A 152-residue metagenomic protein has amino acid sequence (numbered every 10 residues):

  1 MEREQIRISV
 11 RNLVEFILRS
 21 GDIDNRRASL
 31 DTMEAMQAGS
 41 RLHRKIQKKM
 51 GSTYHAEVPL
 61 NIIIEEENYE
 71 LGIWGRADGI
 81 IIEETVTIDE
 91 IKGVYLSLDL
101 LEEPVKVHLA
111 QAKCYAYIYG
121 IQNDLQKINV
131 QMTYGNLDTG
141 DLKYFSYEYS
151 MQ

Functional and structural regions predicted by a protein language model:
M1-T85, A110: Metal-dependent nuclease catalytic cores that hydrolyze phosphodiester bonds in DNA/RNA, characterized by
I62-Q152: Mg2+/Mn2+-dependent nuclease catalytic core
